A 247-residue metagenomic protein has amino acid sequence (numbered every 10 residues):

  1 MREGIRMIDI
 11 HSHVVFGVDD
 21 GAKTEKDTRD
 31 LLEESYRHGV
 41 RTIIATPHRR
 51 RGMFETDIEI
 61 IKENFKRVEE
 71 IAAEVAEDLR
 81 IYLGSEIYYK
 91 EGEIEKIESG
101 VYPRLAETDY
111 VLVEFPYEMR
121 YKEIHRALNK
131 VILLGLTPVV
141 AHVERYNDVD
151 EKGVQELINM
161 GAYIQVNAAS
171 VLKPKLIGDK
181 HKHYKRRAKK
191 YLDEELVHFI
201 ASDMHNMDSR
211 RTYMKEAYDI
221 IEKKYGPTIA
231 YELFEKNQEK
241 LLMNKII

Functional and structural regions predicted by a protein language model:
M1-D78: An N-terminally biased module of ancient metal coordination in phosphate/nucleic-acid-related enzymes
I8-I10, I44-T46, Y82-S85, V139-A141 (+1 more regions): Active-site neighborhood of phospho(di)ester-bond hydrolases with catalytic His/Asp-centered motifs
T24-D27, I60-K62, K96-I97, E151-Q155 (+2 more regions): Charged helix-capping and loop-helix junction motifs
R50-M53, Y88-K90, E144-V149, V171-P174 (+1 more regions): Active-site environment of divalent metal-dependent phosphoester hydrolases
E55-Q165: Extended substrate/RNA-proximal surfaces in nucleic-acid metabolism proteins
G161-K175: His/Asp/Glu-enriched short active-site or ligand-binding loop at hydrolase and phosphoryl-transfer sites
L196-R211: Short acidic/histidine-rich active-site segments
M214, Y218-I247: Mid-to-C-terminal alpha-helical segments outside catalytic/metal-binding sites
